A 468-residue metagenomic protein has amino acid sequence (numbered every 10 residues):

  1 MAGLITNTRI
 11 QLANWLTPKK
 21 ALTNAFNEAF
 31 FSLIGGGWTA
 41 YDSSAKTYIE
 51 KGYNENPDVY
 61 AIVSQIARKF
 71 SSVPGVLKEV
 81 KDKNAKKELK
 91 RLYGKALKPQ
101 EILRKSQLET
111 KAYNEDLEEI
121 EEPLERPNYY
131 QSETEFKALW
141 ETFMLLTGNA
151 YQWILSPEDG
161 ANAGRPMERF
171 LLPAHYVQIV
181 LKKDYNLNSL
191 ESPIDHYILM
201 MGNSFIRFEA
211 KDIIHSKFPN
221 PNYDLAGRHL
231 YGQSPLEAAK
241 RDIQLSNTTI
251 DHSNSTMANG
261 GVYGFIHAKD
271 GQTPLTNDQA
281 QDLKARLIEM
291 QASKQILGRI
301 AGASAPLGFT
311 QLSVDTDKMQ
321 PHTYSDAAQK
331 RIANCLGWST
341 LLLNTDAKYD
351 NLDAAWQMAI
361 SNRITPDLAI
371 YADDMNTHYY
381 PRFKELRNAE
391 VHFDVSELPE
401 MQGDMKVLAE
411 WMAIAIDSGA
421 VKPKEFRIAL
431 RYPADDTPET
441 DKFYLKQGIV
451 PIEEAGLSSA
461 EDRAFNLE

Functional and structural regions predicted by a protein language model:
A2-K318, D326-A327, R331-N334, D346 (+2 more regions): Structured, contiguous alpha/beta core segments that scaffold functional sites
A67, W140, L275-I296, S313-E425: C-terminal amphipathic alpha-helical
